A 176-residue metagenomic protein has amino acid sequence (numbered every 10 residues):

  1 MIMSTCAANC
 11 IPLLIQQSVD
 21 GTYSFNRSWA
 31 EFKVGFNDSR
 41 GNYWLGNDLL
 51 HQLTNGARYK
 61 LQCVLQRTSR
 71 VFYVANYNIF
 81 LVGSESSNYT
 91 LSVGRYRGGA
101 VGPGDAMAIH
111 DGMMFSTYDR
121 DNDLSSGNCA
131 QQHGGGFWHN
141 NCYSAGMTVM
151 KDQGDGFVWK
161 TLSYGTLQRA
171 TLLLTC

Functional and structural regions predicted by a protein language model:
M1-C176: Mature extracellular or lumenal effector domains of secreted proteins and single-pass membrane receptors/adhesion
